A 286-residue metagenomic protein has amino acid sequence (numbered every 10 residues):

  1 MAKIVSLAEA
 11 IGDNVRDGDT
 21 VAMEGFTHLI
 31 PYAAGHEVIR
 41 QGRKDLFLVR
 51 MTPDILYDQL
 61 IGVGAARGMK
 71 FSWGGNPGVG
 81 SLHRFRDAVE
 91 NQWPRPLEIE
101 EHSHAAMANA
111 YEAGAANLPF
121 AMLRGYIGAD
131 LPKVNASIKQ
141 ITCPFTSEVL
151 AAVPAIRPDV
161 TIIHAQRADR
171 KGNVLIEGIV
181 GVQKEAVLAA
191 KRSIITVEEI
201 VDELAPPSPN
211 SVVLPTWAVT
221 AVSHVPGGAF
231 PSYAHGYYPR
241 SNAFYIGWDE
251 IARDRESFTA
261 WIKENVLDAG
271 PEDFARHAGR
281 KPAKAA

Functional and structural regions predicted by a protein language model:
M1-A286: Conserved alpha/beta enzyme-core scaffold
